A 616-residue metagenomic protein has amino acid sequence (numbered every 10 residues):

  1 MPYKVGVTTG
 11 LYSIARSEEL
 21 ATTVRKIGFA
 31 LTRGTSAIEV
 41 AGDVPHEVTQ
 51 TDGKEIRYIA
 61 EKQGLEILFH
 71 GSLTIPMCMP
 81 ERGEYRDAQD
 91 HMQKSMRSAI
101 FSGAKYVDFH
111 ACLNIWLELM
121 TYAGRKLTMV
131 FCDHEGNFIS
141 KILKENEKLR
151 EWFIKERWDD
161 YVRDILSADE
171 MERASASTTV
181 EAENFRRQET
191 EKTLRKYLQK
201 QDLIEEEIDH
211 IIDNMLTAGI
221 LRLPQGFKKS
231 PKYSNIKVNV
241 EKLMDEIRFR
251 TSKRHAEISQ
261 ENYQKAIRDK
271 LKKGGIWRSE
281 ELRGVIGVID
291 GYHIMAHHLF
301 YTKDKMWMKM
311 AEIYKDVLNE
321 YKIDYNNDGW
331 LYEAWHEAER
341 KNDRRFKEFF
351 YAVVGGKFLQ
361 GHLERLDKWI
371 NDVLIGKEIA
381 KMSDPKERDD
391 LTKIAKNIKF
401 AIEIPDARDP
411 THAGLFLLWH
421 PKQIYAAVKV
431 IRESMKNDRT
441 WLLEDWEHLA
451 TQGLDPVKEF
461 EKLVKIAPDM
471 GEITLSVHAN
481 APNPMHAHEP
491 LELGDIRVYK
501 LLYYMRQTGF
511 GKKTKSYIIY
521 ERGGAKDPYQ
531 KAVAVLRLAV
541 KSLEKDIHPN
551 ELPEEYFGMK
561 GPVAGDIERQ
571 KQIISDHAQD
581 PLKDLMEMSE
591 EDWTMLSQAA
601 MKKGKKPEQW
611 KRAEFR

Functional and structural regions predicted by a protein language model:
P2, V24-G34, H46-F69, R97-G103 (+5 more regions): Acidic (Asp/Glu)-rich catalytic clusters
Y3-S13, S36-V40, L65-S72, V107-F109 (+4 more regions): Hydrophobic faces of well-ordered beta-strands that scaffold small-molecule active sites in alpha/beta enzyme cores
V5, S13-L20, F346: Eukaryotic non-globular interaction segments with acidic/serine-rich, low-complexity composition and alpha-helical
L11-S13, G42-H46, G71-I75, A111-I115 (+4 more regions): Active-site-proximal loop/turn and secondary-structure-junction residues that shape catalytic pockets, frequently
S13-A15, K26, S542: Extended repeat-based scaffold cores in large, non-enzymatic proteins
R16-A21, T49, M79, A352-E364 (+6 more regions): Gly/Pro-rich active-site loop or hairpin
A21, K62, E81-W441, T451 (+3 more regions): Active-site acidic/histidine proton-transfer and metal-coordination neighborhood in alpha/beta enzyme cores
V24-R25, A30-S36, V40-E66, I75-V107 (+3 more regions): Polyanion-binding and phosphate-handling cores
